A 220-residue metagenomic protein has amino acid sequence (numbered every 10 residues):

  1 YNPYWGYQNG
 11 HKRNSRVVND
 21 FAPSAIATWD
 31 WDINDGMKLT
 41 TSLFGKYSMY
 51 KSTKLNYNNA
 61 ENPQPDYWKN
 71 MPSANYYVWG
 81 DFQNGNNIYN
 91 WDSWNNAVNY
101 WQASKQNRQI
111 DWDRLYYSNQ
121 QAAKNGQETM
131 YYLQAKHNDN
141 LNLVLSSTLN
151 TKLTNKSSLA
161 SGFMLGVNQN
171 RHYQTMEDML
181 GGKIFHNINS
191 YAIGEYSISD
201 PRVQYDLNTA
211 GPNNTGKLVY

Functional and structural regions predicted by a protein language model:
Y1-T28, K51-Q134, I198-G216: Acidic/polar loop-and-plug regions of large Gram-negative outer-membrane beta-barrel proteins
N9-K54, E128-G166, R171-H172, T215-Y220: Outer-membrane beta-barrel transmembrane strands
M49, T53-E61, T175-H186: Generic preference for flexible, low-structure residues
S158-L159, F163-Y220: Outer-membrane beta-barrel transmembrane domain signature of Gram-negative proteins, especially the mid-to-C-terminal
